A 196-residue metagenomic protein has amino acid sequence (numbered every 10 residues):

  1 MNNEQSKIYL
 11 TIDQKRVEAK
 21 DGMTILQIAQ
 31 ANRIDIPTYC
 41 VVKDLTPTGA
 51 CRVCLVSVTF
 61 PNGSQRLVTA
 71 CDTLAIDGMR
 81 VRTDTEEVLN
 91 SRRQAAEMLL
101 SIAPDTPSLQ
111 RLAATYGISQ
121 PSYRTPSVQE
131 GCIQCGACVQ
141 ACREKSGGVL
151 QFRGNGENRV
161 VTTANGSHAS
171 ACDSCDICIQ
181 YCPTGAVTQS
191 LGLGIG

Functional and structural regions predicted by a protein language model:
M1-I8, A50-C54: A short, compositionally biased
E4-K7, Q27, R33, T38 (+5 more regions): Short, well-ordered helical secondary-structure segments
K15-R16, H168: A generic secondary-structure micro-motif detector that highlights 1-2 residue hydrophobic/ambivalent hotspots embedded
V17-L67, T73-D77, N90: N-terminal cofactor/phosphate-binding cores enriched in small/glycine residues, especially glycine-rich loops such as
R52, G63-S174, Q180, G185-G196: Fe-S ferredoxin-like electron-transfer domains and their immediately adjacent linker/connector regions across
